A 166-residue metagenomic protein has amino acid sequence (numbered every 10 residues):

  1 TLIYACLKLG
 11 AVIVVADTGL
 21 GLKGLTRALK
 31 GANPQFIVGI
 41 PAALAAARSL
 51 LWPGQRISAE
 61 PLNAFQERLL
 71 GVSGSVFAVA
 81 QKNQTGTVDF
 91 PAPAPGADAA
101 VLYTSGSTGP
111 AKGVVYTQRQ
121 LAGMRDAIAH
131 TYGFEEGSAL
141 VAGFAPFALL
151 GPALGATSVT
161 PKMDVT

Functional and structural regions predicted by a protein language model:
L2, T117: Motif I (Walker A/P-loop) of helicase-class P-loop NTPases
I3, V14, T18-S49, A122-V141: Conserved ATP-dependent adenylate/AMP-binding module captured primarily in the ANL superfamily
A5, A28, A148-G151: Hydrophobic/aromatic ligand-binding patch that stacks against planar heteroaromatic rings of cofactors or nucleotides
A11-V12, A122-A139, A145-T166: Conserved AMP-binding/adenylation subdomain of ANL enzymes
V12, T18-G21, A59-F65, M163-T166: Short, acidic/turn-prone active-site loops that include or flank metal/cofactor- and phosphate-binding residues
F36, A42-P95: ANL superfamily adenylate-forming
A80-Y103, P110, Q120, G133-A139: Conserved pre-ATP/AMP-binding loop-to-beta segment of ANL
